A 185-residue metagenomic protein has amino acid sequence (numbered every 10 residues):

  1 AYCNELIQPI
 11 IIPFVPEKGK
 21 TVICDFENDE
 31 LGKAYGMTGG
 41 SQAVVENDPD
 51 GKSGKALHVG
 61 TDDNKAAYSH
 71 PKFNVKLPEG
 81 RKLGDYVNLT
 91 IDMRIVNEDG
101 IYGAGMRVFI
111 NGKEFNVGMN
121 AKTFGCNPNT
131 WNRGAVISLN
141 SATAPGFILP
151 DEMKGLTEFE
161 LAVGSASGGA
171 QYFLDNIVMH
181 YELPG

Functional and structural regions predicted by a protein language model:
E5-G40, G185: Extracellular carbohydrate-recognition regions
N28, T90-D99: Solvent-exposed strand-to-loop "edge" motifs in beta-rich extracellular domains
V44-S69: Short carbohydrate-recognition loop motifs
D63-G84: Short beta-strands within extracellular/lumenal beta-sheet-rich domains
S69-P71, N97-G112: Beta-strand acidic-aromatic groove motif in beta-rich domains, primarily in extracellular
G80-T90, I101, L156: Extended extracellular/luminal ectodomain segments enriched in beta-structured repeat modules
K113-M153: Extracellular carbohydrate recognition and processing domains and analogous Trp-centered ligand-binding platforms
E152-G155, G164-H180: Extracellular carbohydrate recognition
